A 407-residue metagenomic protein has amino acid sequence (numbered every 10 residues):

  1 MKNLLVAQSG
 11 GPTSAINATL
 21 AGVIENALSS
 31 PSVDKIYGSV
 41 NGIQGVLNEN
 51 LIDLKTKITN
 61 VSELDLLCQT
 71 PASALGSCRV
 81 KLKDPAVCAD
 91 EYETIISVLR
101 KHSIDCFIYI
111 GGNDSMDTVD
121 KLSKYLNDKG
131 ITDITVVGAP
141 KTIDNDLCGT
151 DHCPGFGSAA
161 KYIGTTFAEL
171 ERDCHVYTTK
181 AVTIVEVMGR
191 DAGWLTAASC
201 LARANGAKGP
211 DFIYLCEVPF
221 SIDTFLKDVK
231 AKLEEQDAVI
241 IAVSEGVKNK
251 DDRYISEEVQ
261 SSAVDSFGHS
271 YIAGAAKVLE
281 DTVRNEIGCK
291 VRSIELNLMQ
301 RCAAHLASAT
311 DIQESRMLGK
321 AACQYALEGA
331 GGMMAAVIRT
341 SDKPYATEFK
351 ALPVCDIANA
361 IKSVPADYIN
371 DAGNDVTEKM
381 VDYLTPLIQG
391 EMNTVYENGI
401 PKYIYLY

Functional and structural regions predicted by a protein language model:
M1-L51: N-terminal phosphate-binding or glycine-rich loops at protein starts, especially the Walker A/P-loop of NTPases
K2-V6, L67-K81, K141-D151, T178-A181 (+1 more regions): Gly-rich Lys/Arg/Thr-decorated short loops/hinges at beta-loop-alpha junctions or inter-strand turns that position
S9-G11, S39-G45, R79-V80, G112-N113 (+5 more regions): Short, ordered loop/turn segments at secondary-structure junctions
T13-V23, V46-L47, K83, E91-E93 (+6 more regions): Short glycine/serine/threonine-rich phosphate/pyrophosphate-binding segments that cradle anionic phosphate groups
E49-D105, D114, I143, A168: Glycine-rich oxoanion-binding loops at beta->alpha junctions
V98, C106-G111, D117-K129, D133 (+1 more regions): Accessory alpha-helical/coil subdomains and C-terminal extensions that flank or cap enzyme catalytic cores
E257-Y407: C-terminal non-catalytic interaction/assembly regions of soluble proteins
